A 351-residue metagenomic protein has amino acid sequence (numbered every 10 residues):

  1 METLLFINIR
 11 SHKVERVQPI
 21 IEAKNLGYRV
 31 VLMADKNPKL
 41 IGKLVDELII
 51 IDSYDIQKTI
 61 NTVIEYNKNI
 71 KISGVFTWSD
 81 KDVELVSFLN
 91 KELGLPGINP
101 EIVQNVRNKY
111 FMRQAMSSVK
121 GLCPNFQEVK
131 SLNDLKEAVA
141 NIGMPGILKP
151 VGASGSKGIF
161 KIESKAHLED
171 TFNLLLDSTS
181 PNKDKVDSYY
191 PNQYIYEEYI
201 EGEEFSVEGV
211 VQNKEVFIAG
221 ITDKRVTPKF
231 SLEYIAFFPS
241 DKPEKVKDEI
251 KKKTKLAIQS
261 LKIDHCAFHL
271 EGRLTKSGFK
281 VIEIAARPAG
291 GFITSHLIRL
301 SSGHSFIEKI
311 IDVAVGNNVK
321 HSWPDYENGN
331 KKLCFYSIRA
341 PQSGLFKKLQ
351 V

Functional and structural regions predicted by a protein language model:
M1-I102, N133, N318-K320: ATP-binding N-terminal substructure of ATP-dependent carboxylate-amine bond-forming enzymes
F6, E249-L270, A285-S343: Active-site "cap" helix and flanking loop/linker of ATP-utilizing ligase/carboxylase catalytic domains
K58-T59, L135, L168-D170, S343-L349: Short, conserved charged micro-motifs
K91-G158, K165, L176-K183: A conserved helix-loop-beta module that forms one wall/lid of the active-site cleft in ATP-utilizing catalytic domains
C123-P124, P145-L148, E163-E201, F230-A236 (+2 more regions): Conserved ATP-binding module of the ATP-grasp superfamily
V129, I159-S164, V210-Q212, T275: Short beta-strand-to-turn element immediately C-terminal to the catalytic PLP-Schiff-base lysine in fold type I
F172-V226, K245-K252, H269, R273-K280 (+2 more regions): Phosphate-binding site of ATP-dependent enzymes
